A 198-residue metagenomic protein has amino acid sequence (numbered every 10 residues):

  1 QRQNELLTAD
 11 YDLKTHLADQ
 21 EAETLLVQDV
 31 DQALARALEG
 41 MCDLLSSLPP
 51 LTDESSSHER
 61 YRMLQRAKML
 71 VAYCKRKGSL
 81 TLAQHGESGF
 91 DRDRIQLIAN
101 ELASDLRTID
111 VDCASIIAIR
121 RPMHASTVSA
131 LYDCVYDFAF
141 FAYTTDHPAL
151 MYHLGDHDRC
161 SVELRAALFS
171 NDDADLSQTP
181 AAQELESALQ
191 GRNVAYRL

Functional and structural regions predicted by a protein language model:
Q1-E23: Conserved signal-transmission helix
T15, D19-L25, T108-A139, Y143 (+1 more regions): Conserved short strand/loop->alpha-helix "switch" segment adjacent to the catalytic nucleotide/phosphoryl-transfer site
Q32-I116: Conserved DHp (HisKA) dimerization/phosphotransfer helix of two-component histidine kinases, i.e., the long coiled-coil
R36-P49, H124-H153: Conserved ATP-binding N-box helix of the HATPase_c
S55, M151-R165: Short beta-strand/loop element within the Bergerat-fold HATPase_c
E101, D105, D137-T144, A188-G191: Amphipathic alpha-helical regulatory segments at dimerization interfaces that relay allosteric signals between sensory
C160-D173, L198: Conserved DxG motif in ATP/Mg2+-binding regions
D172-L198: ATP phosphate-binding glycine-rich loop and adjacent ATP-lid/helix-beta elements within ATP-binding kinase/ATPase
